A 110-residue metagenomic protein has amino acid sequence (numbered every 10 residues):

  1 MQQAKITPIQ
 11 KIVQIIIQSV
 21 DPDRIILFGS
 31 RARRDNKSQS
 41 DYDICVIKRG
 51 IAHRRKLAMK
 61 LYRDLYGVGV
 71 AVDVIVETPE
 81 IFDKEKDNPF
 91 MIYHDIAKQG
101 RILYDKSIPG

Functional and structural regions predicted by a protein language model:
M1-R24, A32-S38, R49-G110: Catalytic core of pol beta-like nucleotidyltransferases
S40-Y42: Short, conserved active-site loops that position catalytic residues or coordinate cofactors/metal ions across diverse
C45-I47: Short hydrophobic/aromatic beta-strand micro-patches that form the beta-sheet surface supporting nucleotide- or nucleic
